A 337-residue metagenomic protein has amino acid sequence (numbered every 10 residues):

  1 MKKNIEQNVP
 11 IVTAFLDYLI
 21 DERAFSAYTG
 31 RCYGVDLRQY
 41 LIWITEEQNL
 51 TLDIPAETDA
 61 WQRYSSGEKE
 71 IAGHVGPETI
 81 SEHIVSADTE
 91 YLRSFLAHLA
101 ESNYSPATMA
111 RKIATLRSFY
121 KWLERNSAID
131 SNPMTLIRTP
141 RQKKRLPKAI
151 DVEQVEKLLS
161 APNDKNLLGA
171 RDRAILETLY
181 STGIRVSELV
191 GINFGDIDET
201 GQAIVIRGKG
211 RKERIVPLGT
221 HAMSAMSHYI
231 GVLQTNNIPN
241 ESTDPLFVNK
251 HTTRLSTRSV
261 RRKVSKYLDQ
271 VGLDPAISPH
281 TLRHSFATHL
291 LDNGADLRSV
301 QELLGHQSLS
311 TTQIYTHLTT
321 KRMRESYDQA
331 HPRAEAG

Functional and structural regions predicted by a protein language model:
M1-G337: Conserved catalytic core of the tyrosine transesterase superfamily
